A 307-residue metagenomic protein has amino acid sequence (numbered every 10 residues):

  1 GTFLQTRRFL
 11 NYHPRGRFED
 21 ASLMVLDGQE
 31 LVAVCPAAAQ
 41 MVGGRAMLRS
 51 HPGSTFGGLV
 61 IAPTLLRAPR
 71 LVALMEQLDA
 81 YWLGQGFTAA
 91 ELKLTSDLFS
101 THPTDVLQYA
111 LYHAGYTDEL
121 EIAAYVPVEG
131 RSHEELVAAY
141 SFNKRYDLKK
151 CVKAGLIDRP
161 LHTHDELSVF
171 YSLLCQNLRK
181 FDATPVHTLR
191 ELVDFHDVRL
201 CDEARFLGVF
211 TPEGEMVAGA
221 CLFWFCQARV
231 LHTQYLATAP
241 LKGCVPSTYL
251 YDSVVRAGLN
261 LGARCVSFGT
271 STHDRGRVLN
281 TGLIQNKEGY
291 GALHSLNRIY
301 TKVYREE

Functional and structural regions predicted by a protein language model:
G1-A46, L94-I122, V126-K242: A conserved beta-strand-loop-helix scaffold within acyl/acetyltransferase catalytic domains
R15, L48, G276-L279: Short glycine-biased active-site loop of nucleotidyltransferases that positions the nucleotide triphosphate and helps
M24, A62-L65, V72-Q77, D194-D197 (+1 more regions): Aromatic (often tryptophan-rich) hydrophobic motifs at membrane interfaces
R45-P52, L283: Short, flexible, mixed-charge acidic loops at enzyme active sites
H51-T101: A gly/proline- and charged-residue-enriched helix-loop-helix capping module
P52-F56, E119, S295: Short, solvent-exposed loop/turn segments at the edges of secondary structure
V126-G130, K302-E307: C-terminal "cap" of GNAT-fold acetyltransferases
